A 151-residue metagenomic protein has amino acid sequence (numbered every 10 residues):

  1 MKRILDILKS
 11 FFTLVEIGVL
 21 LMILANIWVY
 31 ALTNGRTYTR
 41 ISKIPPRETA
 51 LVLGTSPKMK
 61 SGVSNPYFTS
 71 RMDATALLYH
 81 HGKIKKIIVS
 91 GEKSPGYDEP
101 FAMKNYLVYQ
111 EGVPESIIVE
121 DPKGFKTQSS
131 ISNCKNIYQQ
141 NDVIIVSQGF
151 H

Functional and structural regions predicted by a protein language model:
M1-P46: N-terminal membrane-anchoring alpha-helices
V29-H151: A structural signal for short, hydrophobic/glycine-enriched beta-strand patches
